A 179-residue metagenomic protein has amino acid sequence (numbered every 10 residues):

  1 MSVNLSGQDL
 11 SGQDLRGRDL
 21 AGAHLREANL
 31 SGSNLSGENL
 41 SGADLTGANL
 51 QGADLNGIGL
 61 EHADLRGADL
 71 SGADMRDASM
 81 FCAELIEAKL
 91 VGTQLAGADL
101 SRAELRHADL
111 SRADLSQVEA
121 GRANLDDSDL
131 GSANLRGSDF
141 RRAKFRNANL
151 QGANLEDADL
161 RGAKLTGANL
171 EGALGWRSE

Functional and structural regions predicted by a protein language model:
M1-E179: Tandem repeat scaffolds
